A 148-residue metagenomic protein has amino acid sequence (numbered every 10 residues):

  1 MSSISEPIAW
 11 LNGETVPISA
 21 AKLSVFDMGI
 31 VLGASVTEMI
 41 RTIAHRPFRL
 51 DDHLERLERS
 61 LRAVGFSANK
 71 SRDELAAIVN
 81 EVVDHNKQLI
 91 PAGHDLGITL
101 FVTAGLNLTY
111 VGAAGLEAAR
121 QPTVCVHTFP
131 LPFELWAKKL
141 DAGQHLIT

Functional and structural regions predicted by a protein language model:
M1-T148: Conserved alpha/beta cores of soluble small-molecule-handling proteins
